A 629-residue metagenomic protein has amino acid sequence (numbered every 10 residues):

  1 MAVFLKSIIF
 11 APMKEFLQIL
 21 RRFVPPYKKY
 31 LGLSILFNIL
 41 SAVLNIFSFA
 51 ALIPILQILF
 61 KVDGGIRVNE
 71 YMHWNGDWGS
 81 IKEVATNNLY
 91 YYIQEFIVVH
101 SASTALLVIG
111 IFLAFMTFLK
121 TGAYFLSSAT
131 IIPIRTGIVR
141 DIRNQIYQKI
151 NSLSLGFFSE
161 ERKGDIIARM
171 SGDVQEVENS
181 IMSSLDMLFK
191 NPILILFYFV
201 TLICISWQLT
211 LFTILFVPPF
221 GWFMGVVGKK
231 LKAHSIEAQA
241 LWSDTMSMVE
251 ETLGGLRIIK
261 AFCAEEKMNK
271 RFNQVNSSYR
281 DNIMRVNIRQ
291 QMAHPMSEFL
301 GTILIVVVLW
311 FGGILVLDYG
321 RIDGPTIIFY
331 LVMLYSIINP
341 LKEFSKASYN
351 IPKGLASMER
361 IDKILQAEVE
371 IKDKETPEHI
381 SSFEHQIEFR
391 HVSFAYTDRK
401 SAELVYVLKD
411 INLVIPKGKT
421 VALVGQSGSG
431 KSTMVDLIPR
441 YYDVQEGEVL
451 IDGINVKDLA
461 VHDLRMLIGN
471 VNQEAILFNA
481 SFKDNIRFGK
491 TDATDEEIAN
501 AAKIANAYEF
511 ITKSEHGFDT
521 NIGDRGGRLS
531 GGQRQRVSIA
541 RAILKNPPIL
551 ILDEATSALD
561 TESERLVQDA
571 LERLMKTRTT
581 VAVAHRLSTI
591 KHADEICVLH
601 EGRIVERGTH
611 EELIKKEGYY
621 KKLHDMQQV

Functional and structural regions predicted by a protein language model:
M1-A50, L59-L113, L119, L126-I131 (+11 more regions): Membrane-integrated ABC transporters
F4-I9, K374, I380-V629: ABC-type nucleotide-binding domain
F10-R21, Q57, G64-I93, A129-Q175 (+5 more regions): Extended non-transmembrane interhelical loops and adjacent amphipathic helices of multipass membrane proteins
P25-K29, L155-G156, G172-I181, L185 (+10 more regions): An intracellular "coupling" helix at the cytosolic face of ABC transporter transmembrane type-1 domains
L36, A123, S127, S171-F216 (+2 more regions): Hydrophobic alpha-helical transmembrane segments of ABC transporter permease domains
N45-I53, Q57, L107, F112-K163 (+13 more regions): Juxtamembrane helix-loop junctions of ABC transporter transmembrane domains
L56, F115, I146, I150 (+17 more regions): Hydrophobic/aromatic residues within transmembrane alpha-helices of membrane transport systems, especially the TMDs
T201-L215, M224, R289-E359, I364-L365: Helix-loop-helix
